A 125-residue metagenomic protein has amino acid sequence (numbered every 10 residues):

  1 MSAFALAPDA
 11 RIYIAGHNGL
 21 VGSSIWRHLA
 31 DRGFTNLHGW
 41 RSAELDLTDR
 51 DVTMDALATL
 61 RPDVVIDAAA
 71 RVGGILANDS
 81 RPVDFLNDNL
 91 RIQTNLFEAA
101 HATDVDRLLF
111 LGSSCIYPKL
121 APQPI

Functional and structural regions predicted by a protein language model:
M1-I125: N-terminal Rossmann-like NAD(P)+-binding domain of SDR-like oxidoreductases, especially those catalyzing
